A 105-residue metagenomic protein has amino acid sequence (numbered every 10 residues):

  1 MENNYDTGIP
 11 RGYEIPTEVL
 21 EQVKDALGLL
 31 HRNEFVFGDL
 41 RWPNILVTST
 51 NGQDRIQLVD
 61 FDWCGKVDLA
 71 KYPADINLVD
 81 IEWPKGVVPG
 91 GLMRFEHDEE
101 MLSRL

Functional and structural regions predicted by a protein language model:
M1-L20: Conserved structural core of kinase catalytic domains
A26-L30: Conserved hydrophobic alpha-helix
H31-S49: Catalytic-loop of the protein kinase fold
S49-L105: C-lobe/activation-segment region of protein kinase-like
